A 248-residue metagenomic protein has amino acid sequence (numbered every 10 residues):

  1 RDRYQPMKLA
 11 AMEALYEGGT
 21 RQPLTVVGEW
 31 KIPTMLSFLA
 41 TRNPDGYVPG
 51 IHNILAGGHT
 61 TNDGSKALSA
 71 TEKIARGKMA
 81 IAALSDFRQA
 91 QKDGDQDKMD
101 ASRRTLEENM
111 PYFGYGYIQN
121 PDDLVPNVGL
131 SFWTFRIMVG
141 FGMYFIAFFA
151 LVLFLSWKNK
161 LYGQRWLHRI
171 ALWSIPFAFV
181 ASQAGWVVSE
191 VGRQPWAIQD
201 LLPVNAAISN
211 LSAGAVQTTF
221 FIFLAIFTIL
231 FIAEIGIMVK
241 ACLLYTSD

Functional and structural regions predicted by a protein language model:
R1-M79: Aromatic-rich transmembrane-lumenal/periplasmic boundary elements in polytopic membrane proteins
A70, R76, A80-A83, A90 (+1 more regions): Amphipathic coiled-coil alpha-helices
I81-F87, Y112-D123, Q164-F179: Hydrophobic alpha-helical transmembrane segments
D93-I118: Extended, hydrophilic extramembrane loops/domains of integral membrane proteins
P126-W186, Q217-I235, V239-A241: C-terminal substrate/ligand-recognition segments
A184-P203: Juxtamembrane non-transmembrane "cap" segments at the membrane-aqueous interface of multi-pass membrane proteins
I198-T218: Short, membrane-exposed interhelical loops at transmembrane-helix boundaries
Y245-D248: Conserved small/polar residues in nucleotide/adenosyl-binding loops
